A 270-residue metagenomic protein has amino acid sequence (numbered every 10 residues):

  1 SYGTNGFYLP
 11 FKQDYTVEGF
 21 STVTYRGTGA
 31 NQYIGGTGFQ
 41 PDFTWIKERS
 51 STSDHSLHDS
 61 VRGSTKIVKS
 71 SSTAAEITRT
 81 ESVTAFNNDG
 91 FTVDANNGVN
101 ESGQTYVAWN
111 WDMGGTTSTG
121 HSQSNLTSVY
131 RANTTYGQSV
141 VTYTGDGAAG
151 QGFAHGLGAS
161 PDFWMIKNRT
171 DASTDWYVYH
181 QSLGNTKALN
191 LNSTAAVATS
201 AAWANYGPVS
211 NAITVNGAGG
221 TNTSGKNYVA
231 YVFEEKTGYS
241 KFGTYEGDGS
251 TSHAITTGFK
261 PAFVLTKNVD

Functional and structural regions predicted by a protein language model:
S1-D270: Surface-exposed molecular-recognition determinants
